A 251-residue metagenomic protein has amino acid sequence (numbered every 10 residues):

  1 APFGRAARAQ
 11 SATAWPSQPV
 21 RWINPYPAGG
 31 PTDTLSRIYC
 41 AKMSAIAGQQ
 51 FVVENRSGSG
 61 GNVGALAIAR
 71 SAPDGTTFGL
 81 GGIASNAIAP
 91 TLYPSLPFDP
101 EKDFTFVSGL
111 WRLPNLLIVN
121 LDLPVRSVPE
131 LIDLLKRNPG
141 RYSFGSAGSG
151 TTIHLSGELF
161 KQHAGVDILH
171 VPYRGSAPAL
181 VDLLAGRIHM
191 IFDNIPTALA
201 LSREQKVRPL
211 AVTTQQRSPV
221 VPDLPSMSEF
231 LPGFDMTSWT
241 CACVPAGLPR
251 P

Functional and structural regions predicted by a protein language model:
F3-D103, R141, G165-F192, L201: N-terminal (or domain-start) structured segment
W15-P19, H163-V166, R203-E204, P209 (+2 more regions): An extracytoplasmic/periplasmic, membrane-proximal ligand-sensing/linker region
P27, G60, L123, P219 (+1 more regions): Glycosyltransferase donor-binding loop in the core domain
G30-P31, V63, A87, R126 (+3 more regions): Residues that form or flank phosphate/diphosphate-binding pockets in enzymes that use nucleotide phosphates
M43, R70-T76, T91-P178, M227 (+1 more regions): Hinge/capping helix and adjacent helix->loop/strand transition within the periplasmic-binding protein
S59, G150, S176, A198 (+1 more regions): Positions that flank functional sites
I83-A84, R112, L121-D122, S149 (+2 more regions): Solvent-exposed coil/turn segments that connect beta secondary-structure elements in extracytoplasmic/periplasmic
S85-S95, H154, L159-H163, M190-D223: A ligand-binding cleft/hinge motif common to bilobed small-molecule-binding domains
